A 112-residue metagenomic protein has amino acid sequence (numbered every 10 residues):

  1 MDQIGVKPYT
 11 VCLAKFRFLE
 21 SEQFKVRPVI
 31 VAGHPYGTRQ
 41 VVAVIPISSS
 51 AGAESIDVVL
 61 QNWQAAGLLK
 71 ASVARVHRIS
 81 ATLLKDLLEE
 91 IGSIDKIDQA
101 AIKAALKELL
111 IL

Functional and structural regions predicted by a protein language model:
E20-V26, V31-Q64: Compact nucleic-acid interaction/catalytic patches
W63-L112: C-terminal terminal-subdomain/extension
